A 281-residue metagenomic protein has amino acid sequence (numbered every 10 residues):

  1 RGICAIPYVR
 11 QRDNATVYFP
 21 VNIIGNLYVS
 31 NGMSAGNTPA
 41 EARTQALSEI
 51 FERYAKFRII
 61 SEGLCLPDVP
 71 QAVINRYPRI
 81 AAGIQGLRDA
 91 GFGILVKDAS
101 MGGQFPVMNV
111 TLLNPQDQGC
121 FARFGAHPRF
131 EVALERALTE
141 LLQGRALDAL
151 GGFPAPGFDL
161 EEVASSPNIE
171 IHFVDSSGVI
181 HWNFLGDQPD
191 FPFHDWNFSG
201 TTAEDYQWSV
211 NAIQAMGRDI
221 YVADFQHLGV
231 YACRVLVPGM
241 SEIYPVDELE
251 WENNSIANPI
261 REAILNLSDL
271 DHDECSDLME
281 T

Functional and structural regions predicted by a protein language model:
R1-T281: Helix-biased "structured C-terminal domain" signature
